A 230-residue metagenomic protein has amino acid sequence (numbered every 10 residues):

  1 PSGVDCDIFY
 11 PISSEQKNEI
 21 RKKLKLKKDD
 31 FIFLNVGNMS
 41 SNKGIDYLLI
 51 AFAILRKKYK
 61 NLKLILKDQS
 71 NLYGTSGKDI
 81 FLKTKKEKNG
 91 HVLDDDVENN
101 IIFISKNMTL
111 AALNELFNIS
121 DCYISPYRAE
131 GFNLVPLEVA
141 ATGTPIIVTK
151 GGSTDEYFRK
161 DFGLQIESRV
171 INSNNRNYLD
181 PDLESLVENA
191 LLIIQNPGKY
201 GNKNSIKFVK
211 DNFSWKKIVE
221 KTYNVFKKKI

Functional and structural regions predicted by a protein language model:
G3: Carbohydrate-associated surface elements
Y10-L26: A short helix/loop element that forms part of the nucleotide-sugar donor recognition site in Leloir-type
K27-K43, L49-F52, L64-I65: Conserved donor-binding/catalytic core segment of Leloir-type glycosyltransferases
T75-A111, E115: Nucleotide-activated donor-binding/catalytic signature segment of Leloir-type glycosyltransferases, i.e., the conserved
R128: Aromatic "clamp/platform" in nucleotide-sugar-dependent glycosyltransferases that forms part of the donor/acceptor
P145-V148, F158, L164-Q165: Short hydrophobic beta-strand element within catalytic cores of glycosyltransferases and related nucleotide-activated
R169-K199: C-terminal "capping" alpha-helix adjacent to the active site of nucleotide-linked donor transferases in cell-envelope
P181, G198-K227: A charged, aromatic-enriched C-terminal amphipathic alpha-helix characteristic of glycosyltransferases across folds
